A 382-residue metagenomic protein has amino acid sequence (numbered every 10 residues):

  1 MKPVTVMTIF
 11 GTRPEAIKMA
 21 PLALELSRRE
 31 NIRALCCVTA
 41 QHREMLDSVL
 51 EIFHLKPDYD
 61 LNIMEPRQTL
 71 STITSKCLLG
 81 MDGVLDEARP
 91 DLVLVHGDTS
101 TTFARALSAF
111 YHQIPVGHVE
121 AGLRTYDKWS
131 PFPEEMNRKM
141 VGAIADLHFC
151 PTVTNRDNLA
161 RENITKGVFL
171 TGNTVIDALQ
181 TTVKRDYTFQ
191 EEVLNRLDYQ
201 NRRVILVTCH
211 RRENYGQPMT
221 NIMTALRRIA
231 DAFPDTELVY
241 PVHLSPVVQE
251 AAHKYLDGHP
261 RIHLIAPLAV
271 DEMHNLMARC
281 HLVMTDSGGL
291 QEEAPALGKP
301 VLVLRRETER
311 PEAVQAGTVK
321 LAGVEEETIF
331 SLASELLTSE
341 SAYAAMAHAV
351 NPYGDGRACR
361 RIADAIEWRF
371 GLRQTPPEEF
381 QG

Functional and structural regions predicted by a protein language model:
M1-Y240, S245-G382: Nucleotide-activated sugar donor-binding and catalytic core shared by glycosyltransferases and related lipid-linked
